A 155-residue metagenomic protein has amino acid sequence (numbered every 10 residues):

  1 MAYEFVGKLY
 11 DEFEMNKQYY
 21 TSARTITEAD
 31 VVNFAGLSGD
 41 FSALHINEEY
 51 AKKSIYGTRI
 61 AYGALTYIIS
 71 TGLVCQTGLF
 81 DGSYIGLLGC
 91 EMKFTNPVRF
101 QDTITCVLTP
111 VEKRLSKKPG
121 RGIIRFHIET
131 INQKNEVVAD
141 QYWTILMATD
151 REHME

Functional and structural regions predicted by a protein language model:
M1-E14, F94-E155: HotDog/MaoC-like acyl-thioester-processing domains
A2-A61, T149: Catalytic strand-loop segment that frames the active site of acyl-thioester-processing enzymes
M15-K17, S22, D30, D40 (+3 more regions): A generic structural signal for short beta-strands and their flanking turns/coil linkers
E28, N33, F41, A51-K53 (+7 more regions): A broad, structure-centric signal for solvent-exposed, well-ordered loop/edge residues that line or flank functional
A43-H45, Y56, Y84-I85, C90-E91 (+3 more regions): Short, intrinsically disordered/low-complexity patches at protein termini and at juxtamembrane boundaries
K52-A61, Y67-E112: Hydrophobic beta-strand-centered segment that forms part of the acyl-chain substrate-binding groove
